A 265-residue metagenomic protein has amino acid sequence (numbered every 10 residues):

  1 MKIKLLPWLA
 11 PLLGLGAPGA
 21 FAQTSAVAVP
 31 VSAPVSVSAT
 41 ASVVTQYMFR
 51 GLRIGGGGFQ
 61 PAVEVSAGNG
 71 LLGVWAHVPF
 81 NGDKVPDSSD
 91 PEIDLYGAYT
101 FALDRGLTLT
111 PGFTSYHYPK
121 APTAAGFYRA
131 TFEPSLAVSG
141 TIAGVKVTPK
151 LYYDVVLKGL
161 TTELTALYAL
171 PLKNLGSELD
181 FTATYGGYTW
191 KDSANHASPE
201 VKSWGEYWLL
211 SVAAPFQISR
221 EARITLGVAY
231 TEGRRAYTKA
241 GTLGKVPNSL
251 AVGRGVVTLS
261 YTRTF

Functional and structural regions predicted by a protein language model:
M1-S36, F265: Cleavable N-terminal export/targeting peptides
A22-S36, N69, A102-T108, A143-G144 (+2 more regions): Short loop/turn motifs that connect adjacent beta-strands in outer-membrane beta-barrel proteins
Q23-K84, G186-K191, V256-T258, T262: Short glycine/proline- and aromatic-enriched beta-strand/turn motifs that initiate or cap beta-hairpins
A41-T45, P61-A67, L95-Y99, F113 (+8 more regions): Residues on the lipid-exposed face of transmembrane beta-strands in outer-membrane beta-barrel proteins
G55-S115, P134, G140-V147, R263: Glycine- and aromatic-enriched membrane insertion/assembly motifs of diderm outer-membrane and organelle channel
P79-S88, L107-F127, K150-L157, L164 (+2 more regions): Outer-membrane beta-barrel translocator/channel fold
